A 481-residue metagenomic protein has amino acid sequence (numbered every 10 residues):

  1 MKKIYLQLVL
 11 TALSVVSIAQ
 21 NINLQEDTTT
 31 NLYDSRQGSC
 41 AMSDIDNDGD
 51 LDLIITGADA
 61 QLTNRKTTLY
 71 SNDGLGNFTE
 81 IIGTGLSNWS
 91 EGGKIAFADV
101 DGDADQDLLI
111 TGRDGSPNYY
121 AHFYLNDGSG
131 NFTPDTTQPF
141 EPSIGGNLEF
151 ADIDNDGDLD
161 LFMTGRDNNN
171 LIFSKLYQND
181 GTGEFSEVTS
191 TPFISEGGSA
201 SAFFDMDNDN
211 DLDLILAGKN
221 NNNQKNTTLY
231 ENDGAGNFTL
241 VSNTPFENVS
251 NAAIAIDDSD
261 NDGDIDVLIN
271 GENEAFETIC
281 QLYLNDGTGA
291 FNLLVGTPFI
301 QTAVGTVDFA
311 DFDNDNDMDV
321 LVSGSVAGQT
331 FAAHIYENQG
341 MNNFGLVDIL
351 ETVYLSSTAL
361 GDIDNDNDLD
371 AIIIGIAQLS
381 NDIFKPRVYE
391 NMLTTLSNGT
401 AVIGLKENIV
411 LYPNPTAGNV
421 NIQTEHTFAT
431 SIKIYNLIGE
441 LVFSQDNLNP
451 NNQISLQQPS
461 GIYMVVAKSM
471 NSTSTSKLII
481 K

Functional and structural regions predicted by a protein language model:
A19-S35, S71-S90, L125-S143, Q178-E196 (+4 more regions): Blade-edge motifs of beta-propeller repeat domains
G38-N47, G92-G102, G145-N155, S199-M206 (+3 more regions): Beta-propeller blade termini
D48, D52, D103, D107 (+10 more regions): Acidic carboxylate motifs that coordinate Ca2+ or other divalent cations, activating on Asp/Glu
L53-G57, L108-G112, L161-G165, L214-G218 (+3 more regions): Hydrophobic beta-strand segments that make up the repeating blades of beta-propeller and related beta-repeat
A58-L62, R113-P117, R166-N170, K219-N223 (+3 more regions): Short glycine/acidic-enriched loop and turn motifs that connect beta-strands
K66-Y70, Y120-Y124, F173-Y177, N226-Y230 (+3 more regions): A short loop-to-beta-strand structural motif that recurs across blades of beta-propeller domains
S357-S397: Blade-level signature of beta-propeller repeat domains, shared across WD40, Kelch, NHL, RCC1 and BNR/Asp-box propellers
A401-K481: C-terminal outer-membrane/trafficking sorting elements
